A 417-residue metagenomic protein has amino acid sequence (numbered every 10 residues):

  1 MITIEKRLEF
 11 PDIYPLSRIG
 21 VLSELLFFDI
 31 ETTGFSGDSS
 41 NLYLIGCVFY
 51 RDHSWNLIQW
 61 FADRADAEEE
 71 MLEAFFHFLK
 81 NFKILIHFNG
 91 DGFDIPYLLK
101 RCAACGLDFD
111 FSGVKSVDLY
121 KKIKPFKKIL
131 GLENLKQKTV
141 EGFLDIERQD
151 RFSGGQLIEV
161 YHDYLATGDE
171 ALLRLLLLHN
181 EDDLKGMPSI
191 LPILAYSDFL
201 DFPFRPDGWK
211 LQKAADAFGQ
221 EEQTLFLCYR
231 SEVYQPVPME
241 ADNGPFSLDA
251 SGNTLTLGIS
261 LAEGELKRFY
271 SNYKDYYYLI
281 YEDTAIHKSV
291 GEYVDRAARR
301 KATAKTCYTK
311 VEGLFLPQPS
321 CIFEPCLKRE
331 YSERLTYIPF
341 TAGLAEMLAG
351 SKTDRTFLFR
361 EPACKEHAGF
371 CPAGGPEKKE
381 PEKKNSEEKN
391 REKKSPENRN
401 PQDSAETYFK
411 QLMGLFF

Functional and structural regions predicted by a protein language model:
M1-F28, T33-S40, Y50-F417: DEDD superfamily 3′-5′ metal-dependent exonuclease/proofreading module
I45-C47: Short beta-strand scaffold segments in enzyme catalytic cores
